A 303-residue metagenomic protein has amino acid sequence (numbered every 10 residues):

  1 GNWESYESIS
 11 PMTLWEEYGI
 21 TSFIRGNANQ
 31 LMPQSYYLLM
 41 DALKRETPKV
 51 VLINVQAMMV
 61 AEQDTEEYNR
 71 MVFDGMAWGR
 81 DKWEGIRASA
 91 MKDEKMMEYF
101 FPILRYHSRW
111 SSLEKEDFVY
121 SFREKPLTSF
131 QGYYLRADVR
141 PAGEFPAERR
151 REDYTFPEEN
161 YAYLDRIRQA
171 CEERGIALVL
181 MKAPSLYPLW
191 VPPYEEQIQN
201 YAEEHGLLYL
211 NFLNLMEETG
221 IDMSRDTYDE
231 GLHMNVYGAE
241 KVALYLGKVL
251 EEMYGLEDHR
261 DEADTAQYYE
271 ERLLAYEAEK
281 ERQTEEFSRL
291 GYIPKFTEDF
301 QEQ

Functional and structural regions predicted by a protein language model:
W3-I86: Membrane-embedded segments
M12, E16, Y37-M40, D165 (+6 more regions): Solvent-exposed, polar/charged alpha-helical surfaces in well-ordered, non-transmembrane soluble domains, broadly
G19, K44, Q169-E173, E203 (+3 more regions): Sec-exported extracytoplasmic/periplasmic mature domains
I24-A28, R151-P157, K182-P188, T227-V236: Second-shell loop/turn segments in exported
Q30-Q34, F156-Y163, G238, V242: Soluble or luminal CAZymes and related metallo-dependent hydrolases
V50-E62, S121-E218: Conserved, well-ordered alpha-helix/loop/beta-strand core segments that scaffold catalytic motifs
Y68-R174, D261-Q303: Secreted/periplasmic serine-hydrolase-like ester/acetyl group-modifying domain
P192-Y269, L274-Q301: C-terminal regions of proteins
